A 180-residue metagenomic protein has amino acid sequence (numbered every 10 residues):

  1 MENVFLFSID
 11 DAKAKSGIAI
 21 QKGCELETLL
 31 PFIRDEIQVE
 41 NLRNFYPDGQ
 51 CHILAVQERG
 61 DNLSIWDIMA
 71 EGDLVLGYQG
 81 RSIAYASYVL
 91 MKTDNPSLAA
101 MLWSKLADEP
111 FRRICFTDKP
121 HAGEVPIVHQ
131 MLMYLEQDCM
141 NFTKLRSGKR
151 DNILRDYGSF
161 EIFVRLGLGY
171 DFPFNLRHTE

Functional and structural regions predicted by a protein language model:
M1-F32, S97-E180: Contiguous surface segments at macromolecular interaction interfaces
V39-V56: Short, basic/aromatic beta-hairpin or loop at an interaction surface
A55-I65: Short alpha-helix capping/helix-loop boundary micro-motifs
M69-A70: Short, well-ordered loop/turn sites that connect or cap secondary structure elements
A84-D94: Short beta-strand-centered aromatic/proline hotspots
